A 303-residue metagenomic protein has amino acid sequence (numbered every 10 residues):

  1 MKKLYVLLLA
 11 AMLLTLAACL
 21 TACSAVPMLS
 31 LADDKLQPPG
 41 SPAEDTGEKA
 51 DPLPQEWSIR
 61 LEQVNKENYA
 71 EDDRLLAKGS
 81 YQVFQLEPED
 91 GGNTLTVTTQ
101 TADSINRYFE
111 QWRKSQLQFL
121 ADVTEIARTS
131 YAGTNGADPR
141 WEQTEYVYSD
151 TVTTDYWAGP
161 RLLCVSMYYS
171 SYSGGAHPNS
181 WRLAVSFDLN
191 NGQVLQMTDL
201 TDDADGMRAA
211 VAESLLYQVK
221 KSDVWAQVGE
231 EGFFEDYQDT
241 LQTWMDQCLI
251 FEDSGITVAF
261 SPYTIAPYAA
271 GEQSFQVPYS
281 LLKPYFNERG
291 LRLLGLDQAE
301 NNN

Functional and structural regions predicted by a protein language model:
M1-V6, S24: Positively charged n-region of N-terminal signal peptides that target proteins for export
Y5-L16: Sec-dependent N-terminal signal peptides
A18-A22: C-terminal motif of bacterial Sec signal peptides marking the signal peptidase cleavage site
C23-N303: Compositionally biased intrinsically disordered regions enriched in Thr/Gly
